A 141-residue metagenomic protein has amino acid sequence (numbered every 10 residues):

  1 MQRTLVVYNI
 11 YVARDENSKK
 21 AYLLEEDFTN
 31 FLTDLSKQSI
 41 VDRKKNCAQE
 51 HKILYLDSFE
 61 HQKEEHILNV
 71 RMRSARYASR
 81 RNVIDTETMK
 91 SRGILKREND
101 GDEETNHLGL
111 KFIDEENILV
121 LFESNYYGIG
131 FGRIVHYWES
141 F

Functional and structural regions predicted by a protein language model:
M1-G109, S124: Intrinsically disordered, low-complexity polar/charged tails and linkers
Y77-S79, E115, Y127-I129: A short acidic, glycine/proline-enriched capping/turn motif at secondary-structure boundaries, especially helix N-cap
K111-E123: Glycine-rich, often proline-containing surface loops adjacent to acidic residues and nearby aromatics that form
N117, G128-F141: A short alpha->loop->secondary-structure connector
